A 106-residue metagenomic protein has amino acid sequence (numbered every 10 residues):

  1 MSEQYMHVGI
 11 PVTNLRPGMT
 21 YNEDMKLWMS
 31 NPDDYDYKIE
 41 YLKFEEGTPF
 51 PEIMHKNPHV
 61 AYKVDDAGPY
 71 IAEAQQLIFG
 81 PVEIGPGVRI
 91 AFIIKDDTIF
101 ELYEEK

Functional and structural regions predicted by a protein language model:
M1-D34, I39-F50, Q75-K106: Vicinal oxygen chelate
E52-V82: Mid-chain, well-packed structural core segment of small domains
